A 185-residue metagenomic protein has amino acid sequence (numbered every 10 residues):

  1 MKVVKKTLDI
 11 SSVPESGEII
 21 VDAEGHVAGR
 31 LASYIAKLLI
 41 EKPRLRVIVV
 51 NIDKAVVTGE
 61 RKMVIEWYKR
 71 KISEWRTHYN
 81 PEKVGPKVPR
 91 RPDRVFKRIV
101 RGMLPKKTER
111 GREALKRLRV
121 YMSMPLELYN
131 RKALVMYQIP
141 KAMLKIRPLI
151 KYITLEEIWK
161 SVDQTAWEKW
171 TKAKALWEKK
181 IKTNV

Functional and structural regions predicted by a protein language model:
M1-V185: Ribosome-associated RNA-binding proteins
